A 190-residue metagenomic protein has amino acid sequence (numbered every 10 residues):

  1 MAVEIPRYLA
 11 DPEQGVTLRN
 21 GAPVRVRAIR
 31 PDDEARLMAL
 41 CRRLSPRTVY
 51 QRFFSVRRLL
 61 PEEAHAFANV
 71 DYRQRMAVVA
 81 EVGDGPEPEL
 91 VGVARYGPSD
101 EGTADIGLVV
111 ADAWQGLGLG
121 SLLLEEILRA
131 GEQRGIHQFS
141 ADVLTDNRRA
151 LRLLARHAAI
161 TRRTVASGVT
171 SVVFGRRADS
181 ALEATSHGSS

Functional and structural regions predicted by a protein language model:
M1-S190: Long, contiguous binding/interaction regions
